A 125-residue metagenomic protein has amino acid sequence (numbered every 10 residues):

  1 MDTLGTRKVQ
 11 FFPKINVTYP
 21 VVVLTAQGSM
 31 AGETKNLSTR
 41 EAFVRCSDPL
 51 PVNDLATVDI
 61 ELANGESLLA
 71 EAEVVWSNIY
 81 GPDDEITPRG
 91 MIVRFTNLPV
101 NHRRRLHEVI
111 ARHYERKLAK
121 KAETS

Functional and structural regions predicted by a protein language model:
M1-T39, N101, H107-S125: N-terminal helix initiation/capping motif
I15, L50-V52: Short, well-ordered loop/turn sites that connect or cap secondary structure elements
N16, L69, I86-G90: Short edge beta-strand segments in beta-sheet-rich domains
Y19-V23, N53-L68: Short conserved beta-strand and strand-loop elements enriched in small hydrophobics with frequent Asp/Gly
G32-E33, A70-S77: Short beta-strand-centered aromatic/proline hotspots
S38, W76-N78, N97-P99: A generic structural motif
F43-C46, N78-R94: Short, solvent-exposed secondary-structure boundary/capping segments
I86-R112: C-terminal structural segments of small proteins and small subunits
